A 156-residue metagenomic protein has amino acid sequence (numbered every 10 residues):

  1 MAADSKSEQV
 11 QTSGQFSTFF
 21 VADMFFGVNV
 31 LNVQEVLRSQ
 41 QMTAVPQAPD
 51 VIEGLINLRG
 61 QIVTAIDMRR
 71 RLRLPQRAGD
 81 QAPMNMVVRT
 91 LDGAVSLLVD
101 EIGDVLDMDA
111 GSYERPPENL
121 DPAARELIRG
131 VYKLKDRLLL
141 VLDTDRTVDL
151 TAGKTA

Functional and structural regions predicted by a protein language model:
M1-A156: An acidic, low-aromatic, low-complexity terminal/linker signal
